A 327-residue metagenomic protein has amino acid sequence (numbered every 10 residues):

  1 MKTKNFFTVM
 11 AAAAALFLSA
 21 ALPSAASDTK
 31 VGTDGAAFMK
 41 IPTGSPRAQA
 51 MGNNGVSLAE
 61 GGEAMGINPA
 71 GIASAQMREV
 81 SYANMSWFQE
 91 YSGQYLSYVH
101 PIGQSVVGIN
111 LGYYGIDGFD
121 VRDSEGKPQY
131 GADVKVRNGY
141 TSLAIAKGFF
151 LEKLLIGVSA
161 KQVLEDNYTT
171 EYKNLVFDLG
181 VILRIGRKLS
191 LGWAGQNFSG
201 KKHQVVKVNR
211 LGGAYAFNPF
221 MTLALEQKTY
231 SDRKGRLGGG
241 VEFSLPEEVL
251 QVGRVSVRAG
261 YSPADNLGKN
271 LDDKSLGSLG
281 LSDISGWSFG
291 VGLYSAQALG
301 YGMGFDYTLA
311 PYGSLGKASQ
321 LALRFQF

Functional and structural regions predicted by a protein language model:
M1-F38: Cleavable N-terminal export/targeting peptides
S27-F327: Subset of outer-membrane beta-barrel
